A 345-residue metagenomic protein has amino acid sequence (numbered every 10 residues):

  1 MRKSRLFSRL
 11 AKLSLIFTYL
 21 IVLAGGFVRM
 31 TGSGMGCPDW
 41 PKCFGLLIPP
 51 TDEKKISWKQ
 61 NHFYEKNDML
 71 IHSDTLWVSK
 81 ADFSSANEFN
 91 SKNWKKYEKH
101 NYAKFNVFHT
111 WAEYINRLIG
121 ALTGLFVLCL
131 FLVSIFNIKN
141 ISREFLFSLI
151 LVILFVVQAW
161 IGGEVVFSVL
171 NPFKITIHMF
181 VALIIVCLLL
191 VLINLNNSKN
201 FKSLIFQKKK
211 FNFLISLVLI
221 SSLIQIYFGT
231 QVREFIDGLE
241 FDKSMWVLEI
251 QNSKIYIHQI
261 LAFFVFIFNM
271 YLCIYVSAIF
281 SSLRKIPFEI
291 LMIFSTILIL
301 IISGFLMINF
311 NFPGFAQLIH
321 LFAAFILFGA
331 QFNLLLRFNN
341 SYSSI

Functional and structural regions predicted by a protein language model:
F7-G34, S221-F228: N-terminal signal-anchor transmembrane alpha helix
R9-A11, I141-V152, K210-I215, L283-T296 (+1 more regions): Membrane-interfacial loop-to-transmembrane alpha-helix junctions, especially the N-terminal start
F17, I153-F155, N212-R233: Alpha-helical transmembrane segments of multi-pass integral membrane proteins
F27-D39, F105, A159-M179, R233-W246 (+1 more regions): Interfacial helix-loop-helix junctions of multi-pass membrane proteins
H62-T123, H258: Individual transmembrane alpha-helix segments
N106-L118, F173-H178, M245-I260: Short aromatic-rich membrane-water interface segments that cap or initiate transmembrane helices in multi-pass membrane
T123-L128, V181-K199, L261-L272, A323-N339: Hydrophobic cores of alpha-helical transmembrane segments in multi-pass inner/ER membrane proteins, independent
Q225-V265, M270-S277: Membrane-interfacial catalytic/cofactor-binding modules of polytopic membrane enzymes
